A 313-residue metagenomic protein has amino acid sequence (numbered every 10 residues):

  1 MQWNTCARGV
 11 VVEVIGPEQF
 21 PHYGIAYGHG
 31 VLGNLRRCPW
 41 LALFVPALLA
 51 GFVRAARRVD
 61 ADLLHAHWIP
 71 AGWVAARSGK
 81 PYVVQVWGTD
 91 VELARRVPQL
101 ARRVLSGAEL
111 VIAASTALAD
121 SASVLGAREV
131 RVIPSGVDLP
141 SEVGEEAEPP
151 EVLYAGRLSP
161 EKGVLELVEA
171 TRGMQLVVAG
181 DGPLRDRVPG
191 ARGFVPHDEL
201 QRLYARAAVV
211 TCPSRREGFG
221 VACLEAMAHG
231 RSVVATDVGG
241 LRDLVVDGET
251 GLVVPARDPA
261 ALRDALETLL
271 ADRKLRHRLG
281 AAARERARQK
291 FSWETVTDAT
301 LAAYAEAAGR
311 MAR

Functional and structural regions predicted by a protein language model:
A66-A71: Short His-centered aromatic/hydrophobic patch
L105, V195, R202-A207: Short alpha-helical donor nucleotide-sugar binding micro-motif in glycosyltransferases
A117, G136: Carbohydrate-associated surface elements
P150, Y154-G173, V178, P183-D186 (+1 more regions): A conserved mid-protein helix/loop that constitutes part of the nucleotide-sugar donor-binding site
R215: Aromatic "clamp/platform" in nucleotide-sugar-dependent glycosyltransferases that forms part of the donor/acceptor
S232-A235, V245: Short hydrophobic beta-strand element within catalytic cores of glycosyltransferases and related nucleotide-activated
D247-G248, L252-P259, T268-K274: Conserved acidic donor-binding segment of nucleotide-sugar-dependent glycosyltransferases
A261, T268, L275-K290, A299-L301: A short, well-ordered alpha-helix in the C-terminal region of glycosyltransferases
